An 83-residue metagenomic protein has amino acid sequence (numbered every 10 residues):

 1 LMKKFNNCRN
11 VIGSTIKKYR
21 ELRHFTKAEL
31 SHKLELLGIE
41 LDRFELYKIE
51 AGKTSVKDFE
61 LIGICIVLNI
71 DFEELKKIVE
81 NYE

Functional and structural regions predicted by a protein language model:
L1-R23: A short, Lys/Arg-rich alpha-helix, primarily the initiator
K3-N6, I66, E73-E83: Short, charged recognition helix plus adjacent turn of helix-turn-helix-like nucleic-acid-binding domains
I12, R23, I39, T54-K57: Flexible coil/turn residues that form the inter-helical turn or adjacent wing/linker of helix-turn-helix
I16, K27, R43, D58-L61: Helix-turn-helix DNA-binding elements, focusing on the entry/boundary residues of the two helices that contact DNA
Y19, K33, I49, I78: Residues in the recognition helix of alpha-helical DNA-binding motifs
H24-K48: Short alpha-helical DNA-recognition segment
A51-G63: Short, basic-rich loop-to-helix N-cap that marks the start of a DNA-contacting helix
